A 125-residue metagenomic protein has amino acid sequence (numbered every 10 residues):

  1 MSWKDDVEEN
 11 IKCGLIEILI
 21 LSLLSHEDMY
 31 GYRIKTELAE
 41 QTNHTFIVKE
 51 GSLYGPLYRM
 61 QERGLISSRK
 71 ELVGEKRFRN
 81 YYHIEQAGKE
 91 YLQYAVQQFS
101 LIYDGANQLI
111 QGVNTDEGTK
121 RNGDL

Functional and structural regions predicted by a protein language model:
M1-E9: Short, Lys/Arg-enriched N-terminal segment that forms or immediately precedes the first helix of a structured domain
E8-S52: N-terminal helix-turn-helix DNA-binding core of bacterial DNA-binding proteins
L38, V73-G74: Short secondary-structure boundary/capping segments
L53-Y54, M60: Basic amphipathic alpha-helical segments that dock to polyanions
G64: Glycine-centered, phosphate/nucleic-acid-interacting loop/turn motifs that mediate DNA/RNA or nucleotide
S68: Short beta-strand "wing" residues that participate in macromolecule-binding interfaces
G74-V96: Basic, amphipathic "hinge/linker" alpha-helix immediately C-terminal to the N-terminal HTH DNA-binding motif
K89-L125: Amphipathic alpha-helical dimerization/coiled-coil segments that flank or bridge DNA-binding/regulatory modules
